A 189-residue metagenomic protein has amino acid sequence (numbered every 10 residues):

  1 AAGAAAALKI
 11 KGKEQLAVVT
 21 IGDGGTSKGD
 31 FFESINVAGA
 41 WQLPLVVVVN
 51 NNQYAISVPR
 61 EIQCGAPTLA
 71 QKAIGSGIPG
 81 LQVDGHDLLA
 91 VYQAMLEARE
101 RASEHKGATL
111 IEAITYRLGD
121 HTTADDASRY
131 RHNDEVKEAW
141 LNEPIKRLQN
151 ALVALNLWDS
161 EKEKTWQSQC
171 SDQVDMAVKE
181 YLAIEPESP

Functional and structural regions predicted by a protein language model:
A2-A183: Glycine-rich ThDP/TPP pyrophosphate-binding loop and its adjacent helix/strand module within ThDP-dependent enzymes
A183-P189: C-terminal intrinsically disordered, low-complexity extensions immediately downstream of enzyme catalytic cores
